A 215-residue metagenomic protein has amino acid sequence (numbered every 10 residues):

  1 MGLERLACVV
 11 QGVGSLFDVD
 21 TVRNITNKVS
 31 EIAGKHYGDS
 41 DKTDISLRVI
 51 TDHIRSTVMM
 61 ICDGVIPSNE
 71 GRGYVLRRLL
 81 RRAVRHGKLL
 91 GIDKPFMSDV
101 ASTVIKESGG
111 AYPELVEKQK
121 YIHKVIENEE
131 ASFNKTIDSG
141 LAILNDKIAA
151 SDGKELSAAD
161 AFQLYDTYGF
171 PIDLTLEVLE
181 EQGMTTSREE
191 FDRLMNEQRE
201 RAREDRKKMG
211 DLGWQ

Functional and structural regions predicted by a protein language model:
M1-Q215: A glycine- and charged-residue-rich anion-binding loop/surface
